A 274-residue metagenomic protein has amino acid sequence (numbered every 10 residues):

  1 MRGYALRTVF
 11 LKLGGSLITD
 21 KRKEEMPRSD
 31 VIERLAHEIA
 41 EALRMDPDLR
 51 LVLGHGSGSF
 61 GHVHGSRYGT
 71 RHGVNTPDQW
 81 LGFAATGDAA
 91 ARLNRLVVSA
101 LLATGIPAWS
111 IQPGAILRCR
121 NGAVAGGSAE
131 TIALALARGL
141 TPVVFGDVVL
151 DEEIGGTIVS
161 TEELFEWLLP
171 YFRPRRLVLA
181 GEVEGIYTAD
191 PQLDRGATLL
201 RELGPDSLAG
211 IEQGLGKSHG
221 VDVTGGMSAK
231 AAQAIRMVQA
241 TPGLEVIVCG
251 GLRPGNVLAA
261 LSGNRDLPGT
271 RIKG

Functional and structural regions predicted by a protein language model:
M1-V52: N-terminal glycine-/serine-/threonine-rich phosphate-binding loop
F10-G14, V52-H55, I111-Q112, V143-F145 (+1 more regions): Short beta-strand segments
L13-S16, G54-G58, C249-L252: Glycine-rich beta-strand-to-loop/alpha-helix junction loops that act as flexible
L17-T19, G58-H62, I116-C119, V149-D151 (+3 more regions): Short, active-site-adjacent cap segments at secondary-structure transitions
L35-E38, L81-V98, V148, G155 (+2 more regions): Polyanion-binding loop/helix "lid" in catalytic or ligand-binding cores
R67-V149: Ligand-binding beta-strand-loop-alpha-helix segment within the catalytic cores of soluble metabolic enzymes
R95-V97, A123-T188: Internal active-site segments that recognize and position negatively charged phosphoryl groups and nucleotide moieties
P107-G114, R173-T188, G243-L252: Glycine-rich phosphate/pyrophosphate-binding loops and their adjacent beta-strand/loop elements at enzyme active sites
